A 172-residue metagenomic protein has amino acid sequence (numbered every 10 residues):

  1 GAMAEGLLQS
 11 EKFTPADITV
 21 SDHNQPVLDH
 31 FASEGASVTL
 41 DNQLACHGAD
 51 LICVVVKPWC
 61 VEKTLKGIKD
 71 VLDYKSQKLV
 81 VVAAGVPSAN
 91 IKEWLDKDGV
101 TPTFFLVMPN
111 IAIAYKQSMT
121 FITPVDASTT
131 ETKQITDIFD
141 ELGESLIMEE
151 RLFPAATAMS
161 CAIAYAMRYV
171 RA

Functional and structural regions predicted by a protein language model:
G1, D29, E62-K66, A89 (+1 more regions): Alpha-helical elements of the RecA-like P-loop NTPase motor core of helicases
G1-L40, L44-G48, Q117-S118, E141: NAD(P)+-binding Rossmann beta1-loop-alpha1 motif at the extreme N-terminus of oxidoreductases
F13, Y74, D126-A127: Alpha-helical structural elements of signaling/regulatory helical domains
S21, T39-D41, V107, M148-R151: Conserved beta-strand termini and adjacent loop/short-helix elements that scaffold enzyme active sites in alpha/beta
Q25-P26, W59-C60, V86-A89, T130 (+1 more regions): Short alpha-helical
E34, N42-V54, P58-I122: Rossmann-like NAD(P)(H) cofactor-binding subdomain of soluble oxidoreductases
N90, W94-T103, M119-A156, A166-A172: Internal alpha-helical scaffold of NAD(P)-dependent oxidoreductase catalytic cores
C161-Y165: Alpha-helical transmembrane segments of helical membrane proteins, especially in multi-pass transport, channel
